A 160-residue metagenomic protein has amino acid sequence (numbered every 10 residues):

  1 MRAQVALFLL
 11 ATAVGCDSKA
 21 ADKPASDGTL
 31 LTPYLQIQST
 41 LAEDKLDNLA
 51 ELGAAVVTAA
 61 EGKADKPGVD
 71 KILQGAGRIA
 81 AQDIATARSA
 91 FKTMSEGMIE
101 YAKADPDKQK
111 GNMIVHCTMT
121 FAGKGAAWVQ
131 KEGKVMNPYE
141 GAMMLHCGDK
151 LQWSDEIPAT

Functional and structural regions predicted by a protein language model:
M1-V14: Sec-dependent bacterial lipoprotein signal peptides
C16-A20: Bacterial signal peptide processing site
K23-P158: Mature extracytoplasmic or organellar-lumen-exposed domains after removal of signal/transit peptides
